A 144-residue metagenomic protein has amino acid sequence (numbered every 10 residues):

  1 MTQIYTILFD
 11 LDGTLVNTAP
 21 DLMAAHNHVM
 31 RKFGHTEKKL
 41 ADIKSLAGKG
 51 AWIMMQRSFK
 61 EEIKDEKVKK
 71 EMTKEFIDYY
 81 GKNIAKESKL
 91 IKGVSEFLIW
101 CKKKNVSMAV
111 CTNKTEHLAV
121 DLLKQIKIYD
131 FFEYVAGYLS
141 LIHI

Functional and structural regions predicted by a protein language model:
T2-S95, W100, K104, T115-H117 (+2 more regions): N-terminal helical cap/lid subdomain that shapes the substrate entry/recognition surface in HAD-like hydrolases
N105-A109: Short active-site oxyanion
V120, K124, V135-S140: Anionic-ligand binding region
I142-I144: Conserved small/polar residues in nucleotide/adenosyl-binding loops
